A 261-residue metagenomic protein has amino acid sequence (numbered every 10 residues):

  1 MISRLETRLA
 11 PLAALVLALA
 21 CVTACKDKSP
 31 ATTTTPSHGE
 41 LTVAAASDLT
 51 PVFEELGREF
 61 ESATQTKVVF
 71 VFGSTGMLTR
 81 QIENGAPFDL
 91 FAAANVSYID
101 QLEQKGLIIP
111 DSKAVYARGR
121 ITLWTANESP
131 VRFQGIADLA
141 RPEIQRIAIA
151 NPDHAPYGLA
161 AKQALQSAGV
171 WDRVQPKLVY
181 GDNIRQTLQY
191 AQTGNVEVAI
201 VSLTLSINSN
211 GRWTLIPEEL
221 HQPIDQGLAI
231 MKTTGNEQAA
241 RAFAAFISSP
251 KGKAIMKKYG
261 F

Functional and structural regions predicted by a protein language model:
I2-A13: Bacterial N-terminal signal peptides that target proteins for export
A20-A24: C-terminal motif of bacterial Sec signal peptides marking the signal peptidase cleavage site
C25-Q65, V69-V71, G76, R80-N84 (+4 more regions): Exported/periplasmic ABC-transporter solute-binding proteins
